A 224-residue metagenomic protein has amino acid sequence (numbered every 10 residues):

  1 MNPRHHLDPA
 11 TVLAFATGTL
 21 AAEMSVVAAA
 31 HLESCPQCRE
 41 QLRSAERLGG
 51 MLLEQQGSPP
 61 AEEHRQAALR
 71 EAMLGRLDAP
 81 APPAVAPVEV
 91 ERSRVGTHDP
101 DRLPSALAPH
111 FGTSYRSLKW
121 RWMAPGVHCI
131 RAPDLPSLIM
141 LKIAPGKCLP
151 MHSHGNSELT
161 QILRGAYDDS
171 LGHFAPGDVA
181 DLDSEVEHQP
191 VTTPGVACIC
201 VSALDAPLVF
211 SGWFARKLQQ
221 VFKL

Functional and structural regions predicted by a protein language model:
M1-D8, E23, S34-P36, S44-G112 (+1 more regions): Positively biased amphipathic helices and basic secretion/translocation or surface-docking motifs that either flank
L13-A22: Short Cys/His-rich Zn2+-coordinating modules
V27-L32: Sequence/structural segment immediately N-terminal to covalent heme-attachment motifs in c-type and related
P125-H128, A132-H154, D183-E187: Conserved short histidine dyad/triad with adjacent acidic residue
A144-K147, H154-D169: Glycine- and acidic-residue-biased ligand/ion/polar-headgroup-sensing regions
D169-Q189: Short acidic-glycine-tyrosine-enriched beta hairpin
V186-F210: Ligand-binding loop in jelly-roll beta-barrel domains
S202-L224: Amphipathic alpha-helical interface segments
